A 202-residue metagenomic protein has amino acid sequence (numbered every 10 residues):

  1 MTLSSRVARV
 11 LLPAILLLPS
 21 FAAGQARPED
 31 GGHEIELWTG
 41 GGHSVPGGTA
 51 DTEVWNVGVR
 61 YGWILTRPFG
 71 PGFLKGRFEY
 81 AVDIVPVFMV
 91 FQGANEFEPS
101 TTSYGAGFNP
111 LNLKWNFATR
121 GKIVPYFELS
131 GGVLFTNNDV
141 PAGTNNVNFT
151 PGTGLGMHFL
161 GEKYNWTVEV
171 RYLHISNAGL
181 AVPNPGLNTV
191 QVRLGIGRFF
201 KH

Functional and structural regions predicted by a protein language model:
M1-E29, K201-H202: Cleavable N-terminal export/targeting peptides
A23-G32, T66-F78, A118-V124, L160-W166 (+1 more regions): Short loop/turn motifs that connect adjacent beta-strands in outer-membrane beta-barrel proteins
A23-T66, N184, T189-H202: Short glycine/proline- and aromatic-enriched beta-strand/turn motifs that initiate or cap beta-hairpins
G31-H33, D51-V57, T102-N109, I123 (+2 more regions): Residues that define the transmembrane beta-barrel architecture of outer-membrane proteins
H33-H43, F78-F88, F127-V133, V168-H174 (+1 more regions): Transmembrane beta-barrel strands of outer-membrane/channel proteins
L37, G41, V57-W63, N109-F117 (+4 more regions): Residues on the lipid-exposed face of transmembrane beta-strands in outer-membrane beta-barrel proteins
V45-G47, E96-S100, N137-G143, A178-N184: Extracellular loop and loop/strand-boundary signature of outer-membrane beta-barrel proteins
V57-N137: Gram-negative (and chloroplast) outer-membrane scaffold detector with strong preference for beta-barrel transmembrane
